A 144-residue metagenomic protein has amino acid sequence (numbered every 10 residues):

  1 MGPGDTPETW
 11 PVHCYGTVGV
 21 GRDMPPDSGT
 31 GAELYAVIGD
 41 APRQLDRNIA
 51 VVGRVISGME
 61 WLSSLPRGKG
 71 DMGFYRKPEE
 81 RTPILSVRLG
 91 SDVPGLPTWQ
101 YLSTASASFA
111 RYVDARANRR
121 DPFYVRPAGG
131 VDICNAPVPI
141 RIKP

Functional and structural regions predicted by a protein language model:
M1-P144: Cross-family detector of peptidyl-prolyl cis-trans isomerase
